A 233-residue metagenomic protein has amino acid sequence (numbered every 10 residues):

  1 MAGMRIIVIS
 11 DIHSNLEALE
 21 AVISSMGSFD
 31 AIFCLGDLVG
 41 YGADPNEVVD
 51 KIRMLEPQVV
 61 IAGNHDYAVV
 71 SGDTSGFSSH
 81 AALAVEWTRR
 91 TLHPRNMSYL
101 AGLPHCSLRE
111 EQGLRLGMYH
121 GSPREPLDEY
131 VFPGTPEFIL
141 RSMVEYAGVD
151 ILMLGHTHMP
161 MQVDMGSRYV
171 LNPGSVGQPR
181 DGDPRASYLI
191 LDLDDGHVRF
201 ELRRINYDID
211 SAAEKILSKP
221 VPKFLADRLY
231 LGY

Functional and structural regions predicted by a protein language model:
A2, S75-L83, G113-A147, P179: Active-site-proximal segments of metal-dependent phosphoesterases and phosphodiesterases across multiple
A2-A101: Core catalytic region of metal-dependent phosphoesterases/phosphodiesterases, especially metallo-beta-lactamase-like
R5-H13, R115-S122, V170-G174: Active-site-proximal beta-strand elements of phosphoester/diester hydrolases
H13-A18, G40-A43, H65-V70, R124 (+2 more regions): Active-site environment of divalent metal-dependent phosphoester hydrolases
A68-G72, E125-D128, S211-A213: A short acidic, helix-capping loop that chelates divalent metal ions and anchors anionic groups
H105-G113, V163-M165: Short acidic-hydrophobic surface loop/beta-edge motif
Y130-P173: Anionic-ligand binding region
I151, V163-Y233: Acidic, His/Gly-rich catalytic cores of divalent-metal-dependent hydrolytic chemistry
